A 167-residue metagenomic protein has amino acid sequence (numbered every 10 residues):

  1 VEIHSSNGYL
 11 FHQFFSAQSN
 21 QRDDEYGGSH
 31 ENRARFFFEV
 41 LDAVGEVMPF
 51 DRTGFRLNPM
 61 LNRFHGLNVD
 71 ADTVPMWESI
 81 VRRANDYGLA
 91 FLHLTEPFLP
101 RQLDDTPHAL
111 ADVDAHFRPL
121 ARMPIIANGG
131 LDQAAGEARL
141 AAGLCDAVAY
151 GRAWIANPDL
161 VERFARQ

Functional and structural regions predicted by a protein language model:
V1-Q167: Flavin-dependent oxidoreductase catalytic cores
